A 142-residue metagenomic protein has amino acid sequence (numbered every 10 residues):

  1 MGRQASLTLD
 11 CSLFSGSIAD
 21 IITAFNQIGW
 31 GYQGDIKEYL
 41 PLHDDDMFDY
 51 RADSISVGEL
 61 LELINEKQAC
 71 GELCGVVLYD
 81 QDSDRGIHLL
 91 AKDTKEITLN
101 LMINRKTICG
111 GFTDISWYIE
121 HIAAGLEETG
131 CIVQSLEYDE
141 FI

Functional and structural regions predicted by a protein language model:
M1-D44, E140-I142: Short, extreme N-terminal segment that most often corresponds to the first beta-strand
C11-F14, G29, Y50-D53, I108-G111 (+1 more regions): Intrinsic-disorder-associated interaction segments
I22-A24, A52, G71: Alpha-helical protein-protein interaction elements
T23-G29, F48, I115-H121: Generic alpha-helical propensity signal that fires on short helical segments and nearby coil/disordered stretches
Q33-Q68: Structured domain cores in non-transmembrane regions
S54-I142: Charged interaction segments
